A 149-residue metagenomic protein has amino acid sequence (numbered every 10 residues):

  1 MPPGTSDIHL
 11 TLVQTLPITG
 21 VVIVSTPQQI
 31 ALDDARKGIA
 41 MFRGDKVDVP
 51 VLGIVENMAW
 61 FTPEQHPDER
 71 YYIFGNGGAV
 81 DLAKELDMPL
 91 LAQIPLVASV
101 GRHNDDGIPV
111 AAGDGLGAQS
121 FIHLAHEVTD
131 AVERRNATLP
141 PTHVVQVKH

Functional and structural regions predicted by a protein language model:
M1-P2, S25-T26, M58: Fold-independent oxyanion-binding glycine-rich loops and adjacent beta-strand/coil segments at enzyme active sites
M1-T11: Switch II (G3) loop of P-loop NTPases
T5, T15, Q28-A31, P50: Phosphate/pyrophosphate-binding betaalpha-module
T11, D34-G38, G78: Alpha-helical scaffold elements adjacent to nucleotide-binding pockets in ATP/GTP-utilizing enzyme cores
P17-V22, E64: Short, surface-exposed connector motifs at secondary-structure boundaries
V21-Q28, V55, I94: Conserved phosphate-donor/acceptor-positioning beta-strand/loop module used by diverse small-molecule
Q28-R36, Y71-I73: Active-site glycine- and acidic-residue-rich loops that bind and position anionic ligands or nucleotide-like cofactors
I39, R43-H149: C-terminal lobe/tail of nucleotide-utilizing enzymes
